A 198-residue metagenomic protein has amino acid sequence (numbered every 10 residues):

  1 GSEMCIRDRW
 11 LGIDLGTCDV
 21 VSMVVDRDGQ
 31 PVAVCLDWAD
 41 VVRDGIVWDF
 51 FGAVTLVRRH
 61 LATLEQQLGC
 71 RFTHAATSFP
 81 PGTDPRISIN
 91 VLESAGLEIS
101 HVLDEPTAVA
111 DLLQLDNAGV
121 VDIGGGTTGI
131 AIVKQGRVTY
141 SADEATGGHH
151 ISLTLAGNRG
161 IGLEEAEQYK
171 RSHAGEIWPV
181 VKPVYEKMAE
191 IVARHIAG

Functional and structural regions predicted by a protein language model:
G1-L15, D26-V120, R137-E144, G148-G198: Nucleotide/phosphate-binding catalytic cleft detector across ATP-hydrolyzing and phosphate-transferring enzymes
T17-D19, G125-T127, G136: Coil-to-beta-strand transition motifs
V20-V25, T128-I132: Short beta-strand scaffold segments in enzyme catalytic cores
V120-I123, G129-V133: Basic (Lys/Arg-enriched) interaction patch that binds polyanionic ligands
